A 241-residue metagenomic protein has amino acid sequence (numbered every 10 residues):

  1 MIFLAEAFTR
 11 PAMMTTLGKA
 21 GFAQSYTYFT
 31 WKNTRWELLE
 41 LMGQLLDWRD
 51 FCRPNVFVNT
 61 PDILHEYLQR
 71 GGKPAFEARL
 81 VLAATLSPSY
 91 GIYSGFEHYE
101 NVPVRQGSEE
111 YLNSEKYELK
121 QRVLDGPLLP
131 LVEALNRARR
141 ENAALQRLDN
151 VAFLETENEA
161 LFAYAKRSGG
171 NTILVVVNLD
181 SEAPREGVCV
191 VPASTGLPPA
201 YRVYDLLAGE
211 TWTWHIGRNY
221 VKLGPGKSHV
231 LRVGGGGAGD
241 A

Functional and structural regions predicted by a protein language model:
M1-Y93, H98-Y99: Glycan-recognition surfaces
T15-G21, W36-D50, L86, I92 (+1 more regions): Carbohydrate-interacting/catalytic domains
